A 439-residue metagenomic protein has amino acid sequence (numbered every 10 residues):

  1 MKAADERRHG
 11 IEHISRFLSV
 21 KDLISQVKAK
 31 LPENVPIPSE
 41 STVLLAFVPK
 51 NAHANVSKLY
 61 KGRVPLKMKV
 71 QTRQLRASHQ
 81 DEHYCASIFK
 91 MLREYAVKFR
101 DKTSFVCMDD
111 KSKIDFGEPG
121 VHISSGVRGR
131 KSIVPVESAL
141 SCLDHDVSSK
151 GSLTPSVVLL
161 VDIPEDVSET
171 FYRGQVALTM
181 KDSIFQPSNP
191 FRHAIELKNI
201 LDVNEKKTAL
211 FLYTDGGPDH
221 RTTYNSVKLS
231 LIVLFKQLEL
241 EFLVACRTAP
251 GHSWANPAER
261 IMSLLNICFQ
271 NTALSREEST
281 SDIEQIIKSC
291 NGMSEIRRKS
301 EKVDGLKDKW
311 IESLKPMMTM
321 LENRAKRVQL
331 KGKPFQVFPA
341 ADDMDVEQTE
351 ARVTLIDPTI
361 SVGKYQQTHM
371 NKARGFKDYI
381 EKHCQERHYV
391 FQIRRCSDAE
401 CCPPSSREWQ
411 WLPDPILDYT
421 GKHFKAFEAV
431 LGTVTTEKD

Functional and structural regions predicted by a protein language model:
M1-F17: Positively charged, polyanion-binding regions of nucleic-acid-associated proteins
F17-N34, F47-V48: DNA-recognition alpha helix
V35-A52, L59-R63: Major-groove recognition helix of helix-turn-helix-like DNA-binding domains
T72-V121: Active-site- or DNA-interface-adjacent structural scaffold in DNA-acting proteins
K131-D219: Electropositive, glycine- and tryptophan-enriched low-complexity nucleic-acid-binding patches
T222, C246-I267: RNase H-like two-metal-ion nuclease catalytic core shared by retroviral integrases and related mobile-element nucleases
K236-A255, E277-S279: RNase H-like polynucleotidyl transferase catalytic core
F269-N271, S275-D439: C-terminal accessory extensions appended to soluble enzyme cores
